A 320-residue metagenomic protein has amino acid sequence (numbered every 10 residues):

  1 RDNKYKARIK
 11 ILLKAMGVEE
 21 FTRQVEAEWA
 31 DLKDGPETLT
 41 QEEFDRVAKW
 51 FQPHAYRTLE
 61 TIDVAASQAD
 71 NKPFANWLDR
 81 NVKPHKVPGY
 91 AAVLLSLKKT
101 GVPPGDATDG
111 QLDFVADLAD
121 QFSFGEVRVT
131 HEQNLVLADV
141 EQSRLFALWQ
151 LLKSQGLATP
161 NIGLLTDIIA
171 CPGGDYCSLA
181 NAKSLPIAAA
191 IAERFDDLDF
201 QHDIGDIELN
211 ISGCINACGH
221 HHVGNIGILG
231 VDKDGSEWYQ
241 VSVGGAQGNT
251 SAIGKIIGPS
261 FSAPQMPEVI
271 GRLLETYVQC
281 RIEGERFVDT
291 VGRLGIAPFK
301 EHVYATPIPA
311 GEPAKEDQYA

Functional and structural regions predicted by a protein language model:
R1-A320: Peripheral terminal and linker regions in Fe-S/redox and tRNA-modifying enzymes
